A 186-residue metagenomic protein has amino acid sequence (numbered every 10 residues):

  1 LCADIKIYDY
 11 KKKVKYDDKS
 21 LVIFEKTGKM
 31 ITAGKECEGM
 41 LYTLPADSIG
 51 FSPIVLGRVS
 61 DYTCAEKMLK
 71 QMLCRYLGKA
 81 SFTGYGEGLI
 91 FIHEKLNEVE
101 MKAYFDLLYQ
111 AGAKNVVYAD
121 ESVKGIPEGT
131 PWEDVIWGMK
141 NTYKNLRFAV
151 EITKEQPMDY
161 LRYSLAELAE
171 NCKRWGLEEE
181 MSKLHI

Functional and structural regions predicted by a protein language model:
L1-D17, F24-K29, E36-I186: Nucleotide/phosphate-binding catalytic cleft detector across ATP-hydrolyzing and phosphate-transferring enzymes
